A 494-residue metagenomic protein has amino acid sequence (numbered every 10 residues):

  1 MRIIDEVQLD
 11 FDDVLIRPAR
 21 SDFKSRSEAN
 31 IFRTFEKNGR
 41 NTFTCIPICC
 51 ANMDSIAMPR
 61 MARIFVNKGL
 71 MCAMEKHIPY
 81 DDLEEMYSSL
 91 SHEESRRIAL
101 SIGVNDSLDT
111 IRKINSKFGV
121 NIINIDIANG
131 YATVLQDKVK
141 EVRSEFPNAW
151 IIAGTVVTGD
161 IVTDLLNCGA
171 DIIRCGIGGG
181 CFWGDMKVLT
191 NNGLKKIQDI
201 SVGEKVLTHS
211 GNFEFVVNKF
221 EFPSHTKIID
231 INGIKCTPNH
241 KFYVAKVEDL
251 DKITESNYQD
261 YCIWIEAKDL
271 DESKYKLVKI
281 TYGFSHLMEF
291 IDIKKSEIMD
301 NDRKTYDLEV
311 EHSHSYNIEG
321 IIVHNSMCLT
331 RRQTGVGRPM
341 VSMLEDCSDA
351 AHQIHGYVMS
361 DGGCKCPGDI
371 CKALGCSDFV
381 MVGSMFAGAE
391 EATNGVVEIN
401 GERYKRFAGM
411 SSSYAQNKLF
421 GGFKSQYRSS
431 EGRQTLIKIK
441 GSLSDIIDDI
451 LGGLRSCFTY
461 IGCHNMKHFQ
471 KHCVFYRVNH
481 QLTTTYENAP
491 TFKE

Functional and structural regions predicted by a protein language model:
M1-C181, S326-G337, S342-E345, H352-I354 (+2 more regions): Active-site entrance/lid segments in N-terminal catalytic domains of soluble metabolic enzymes
M1-S27, N167-D171, C181, R332-S360 (+1 more regions): Alpha/beta catalytic cores of nucleotide-metabolism and tRNA/nucleoside-modifying enzymes
L15, C49, A73, A99-S101 (+15 more regions): Structured core elements
I102, I127, T155, I177 (+14 more regions): Active-site proximal loops enriched in glycine and acidic residues that flank catalytic Cys/His/Asp and coordinate
L108, G159, L287-K295, I450-G453: Phosphate-interacting basic helix/loop segments used at nucleotide- and nucleic-acid interfaces
A132-Q136, V156-G159, F182, L194-I200 (+8 more regions): Conserved structured core elements
C181-N325, V358: HINT superfamily self-processing domains
